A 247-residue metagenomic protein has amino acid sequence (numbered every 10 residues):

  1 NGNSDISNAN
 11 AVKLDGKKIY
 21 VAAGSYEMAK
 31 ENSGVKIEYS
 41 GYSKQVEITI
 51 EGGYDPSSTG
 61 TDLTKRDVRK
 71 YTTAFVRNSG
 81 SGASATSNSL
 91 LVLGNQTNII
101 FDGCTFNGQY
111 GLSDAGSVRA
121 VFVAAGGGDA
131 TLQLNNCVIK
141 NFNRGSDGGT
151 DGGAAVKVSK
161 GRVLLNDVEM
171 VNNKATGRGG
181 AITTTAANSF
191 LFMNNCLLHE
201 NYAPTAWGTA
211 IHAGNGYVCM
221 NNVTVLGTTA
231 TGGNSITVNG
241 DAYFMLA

Functional and structural regions predicted by a protein language model:
N1, A22, E51, V76 (+8 more regions): Residue-level detector of conserved, well-ordered beta-strand and adjacent loop positions that form binding/recognition
N1-V12, S25: Right-handed parallel beta-helix/beta-solenoid
A11-D15, Y42-K44, L93-N95: Flexible, charged surface loops at secondary-structure boundaries
G16-L63: N-terminal extracellular ligand-recognition/capping segment immediately after the signal peptide
E31-Y39, T72, R77-V92, L112-A125 (+4 more regions): Extracellular beta-strand/beta-solenoid scaffold signature
N32-G34, T61-R66, L93, L191 (+2 more regions): Short aromatic-enriched loop/helix-cap "lid" or pocket-rim segments at secondary-structure transitions that line
Q45-A115, N141-N143: Right-handed parallel beta-helix/beta-spiral solenoid domain characteristic of secreted/periplasmic
E47, E51-G52, T97-Y110, D129-N143 (+4 more regions): Right-handed parallel beta-helix
